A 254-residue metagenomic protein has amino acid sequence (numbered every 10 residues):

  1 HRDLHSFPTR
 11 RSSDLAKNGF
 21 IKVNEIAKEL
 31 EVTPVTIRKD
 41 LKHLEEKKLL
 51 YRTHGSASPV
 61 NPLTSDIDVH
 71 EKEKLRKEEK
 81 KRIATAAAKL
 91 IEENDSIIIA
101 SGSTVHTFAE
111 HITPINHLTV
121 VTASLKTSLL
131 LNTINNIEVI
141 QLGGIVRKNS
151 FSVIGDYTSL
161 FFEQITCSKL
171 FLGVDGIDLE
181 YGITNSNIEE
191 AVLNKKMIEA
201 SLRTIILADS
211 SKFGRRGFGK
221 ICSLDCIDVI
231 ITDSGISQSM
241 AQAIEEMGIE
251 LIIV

Functional and structural regions predicted by a protein language model:
H1-T9: Single conserved hydrophobic/aromatic residue that forms the stacking wall/gate of nucleotide- or nucleobase-binding
R2, K74, T184: Charge-dense, low-complexity intrinsically disordered segments
R10-F161, I165-T166, D225: N-terminal active-site beta-alpha-beta segment that forms phosphate/nucleotide-binding and substrate-recognition loops
F20-E25, E31, E46, E79 (+1 more regions): Conserved phosphate- and dinucleotide-binding cores of soluble alpha/beta proteins, encompassing both enzyme active
